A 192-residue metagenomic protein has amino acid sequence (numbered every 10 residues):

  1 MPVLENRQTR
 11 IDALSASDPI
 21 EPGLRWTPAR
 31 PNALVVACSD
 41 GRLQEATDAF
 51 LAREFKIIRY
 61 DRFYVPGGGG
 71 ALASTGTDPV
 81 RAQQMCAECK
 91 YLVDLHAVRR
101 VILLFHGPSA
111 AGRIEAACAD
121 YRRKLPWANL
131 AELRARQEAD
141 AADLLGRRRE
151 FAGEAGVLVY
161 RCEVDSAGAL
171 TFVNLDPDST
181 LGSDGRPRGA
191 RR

Functional and structural regions predicted by a protein language model:
M1-A33, C38-T47, G68-H96, A110-R192: Divalent-metal-activated hydrolytic enzyme cores
T27, F55-I58: Glycine-rich short-loop/terminal segments
P31, I58, R99-R100: Short coil/turn segments at beta-strand junctions that form active-site/ligand-binding loops
D48-F55: Short Gly/aromatic-enriched secondary-structure transition segments
I58-G68: A short beta-strand-loop structural module common to alpha/beta enzyme folds
R99-S109: Histidine-centered catalytic micro-motifs
